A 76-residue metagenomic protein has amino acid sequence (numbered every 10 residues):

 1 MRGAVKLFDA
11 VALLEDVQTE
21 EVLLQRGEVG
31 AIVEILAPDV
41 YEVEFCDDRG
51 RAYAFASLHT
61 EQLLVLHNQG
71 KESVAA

Functional and structural regions predicted by a protein language model:
R2-V74: Basic/aromatic-rich interaction segments and small domains that mediate binding to polyanionic partners
